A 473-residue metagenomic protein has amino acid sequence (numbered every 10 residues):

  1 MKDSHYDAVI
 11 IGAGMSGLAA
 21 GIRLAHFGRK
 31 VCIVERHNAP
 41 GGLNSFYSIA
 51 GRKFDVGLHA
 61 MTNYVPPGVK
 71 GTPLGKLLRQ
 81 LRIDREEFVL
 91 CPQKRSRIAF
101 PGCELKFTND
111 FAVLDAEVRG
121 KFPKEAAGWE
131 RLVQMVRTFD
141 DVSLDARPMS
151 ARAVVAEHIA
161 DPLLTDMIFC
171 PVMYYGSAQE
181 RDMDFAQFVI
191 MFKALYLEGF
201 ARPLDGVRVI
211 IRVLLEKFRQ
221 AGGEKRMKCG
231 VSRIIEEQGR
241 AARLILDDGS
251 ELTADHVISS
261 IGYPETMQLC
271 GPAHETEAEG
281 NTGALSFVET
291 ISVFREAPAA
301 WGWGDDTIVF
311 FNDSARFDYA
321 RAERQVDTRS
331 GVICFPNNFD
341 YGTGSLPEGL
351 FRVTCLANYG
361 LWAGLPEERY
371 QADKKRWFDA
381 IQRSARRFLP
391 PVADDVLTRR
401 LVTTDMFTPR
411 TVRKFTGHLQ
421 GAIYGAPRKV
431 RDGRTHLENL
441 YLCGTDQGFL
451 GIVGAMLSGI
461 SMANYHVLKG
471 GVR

Functional and structural regions predicted by a protein language model:
K2-K124: N-terminal glycine-rich phosphate/pyrophosphate-binding loop and immediately adjacent elements
F100-D184: Rossmann-like flavin
T165-A178, G331-I333, P390-F449: A glycine-rich dinucleotide-binding beta-alpha-beta segment and adjacent secondary-structure elements that constitute
M191-A241: Helical element adjacent to the flavin cofactor pocket in flavoenzyme catalytic cores
S232-S345: Mid-domain catalytic core of redox enzymes that form a hydrophobic substrate pocket/lid adjacent to a catalytic redox
E236, L468-R473: Active-site-proximal substrate-binding core of FAD-dependent oxidoreductases
A297-V402: C-terminal segments that line or cap access tunnels to active or ligand-binding sites in enzymes and enzyme-associated
T445-V467: A conserved FAD-binding loop/helix module that cradles the flavin
